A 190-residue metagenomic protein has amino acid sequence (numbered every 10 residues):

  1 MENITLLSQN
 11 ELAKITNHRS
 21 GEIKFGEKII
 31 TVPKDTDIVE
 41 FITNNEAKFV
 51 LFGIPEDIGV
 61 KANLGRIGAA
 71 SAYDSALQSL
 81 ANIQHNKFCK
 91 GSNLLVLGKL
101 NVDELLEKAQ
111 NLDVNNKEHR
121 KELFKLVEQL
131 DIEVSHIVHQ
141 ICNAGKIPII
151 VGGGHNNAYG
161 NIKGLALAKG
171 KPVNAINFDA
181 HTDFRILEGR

Functional and structural regions predicted by a protein language model:
E2-R190: Conserved alpha-helical scaffold segments that buttress catalytic/binding sites
